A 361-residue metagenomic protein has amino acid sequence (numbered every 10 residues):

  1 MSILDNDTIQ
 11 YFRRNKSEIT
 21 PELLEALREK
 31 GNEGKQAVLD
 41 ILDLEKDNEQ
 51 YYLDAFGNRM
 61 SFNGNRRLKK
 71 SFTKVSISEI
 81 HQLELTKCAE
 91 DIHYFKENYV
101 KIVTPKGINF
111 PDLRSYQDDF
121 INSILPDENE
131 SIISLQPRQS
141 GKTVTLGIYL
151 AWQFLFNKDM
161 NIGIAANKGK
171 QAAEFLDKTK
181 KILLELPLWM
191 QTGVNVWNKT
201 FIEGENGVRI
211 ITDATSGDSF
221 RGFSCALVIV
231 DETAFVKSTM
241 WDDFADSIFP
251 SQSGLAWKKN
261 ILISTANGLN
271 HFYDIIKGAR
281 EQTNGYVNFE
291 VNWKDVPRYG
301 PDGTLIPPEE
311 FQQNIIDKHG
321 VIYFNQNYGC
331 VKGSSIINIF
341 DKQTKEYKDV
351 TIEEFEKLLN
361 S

Functional and structural regions predicted by a protein language model:
M1-C330: Short, flexible loop motifs at catalytic/binding sites
C330-S361: HINT superfamily self-processing domains
